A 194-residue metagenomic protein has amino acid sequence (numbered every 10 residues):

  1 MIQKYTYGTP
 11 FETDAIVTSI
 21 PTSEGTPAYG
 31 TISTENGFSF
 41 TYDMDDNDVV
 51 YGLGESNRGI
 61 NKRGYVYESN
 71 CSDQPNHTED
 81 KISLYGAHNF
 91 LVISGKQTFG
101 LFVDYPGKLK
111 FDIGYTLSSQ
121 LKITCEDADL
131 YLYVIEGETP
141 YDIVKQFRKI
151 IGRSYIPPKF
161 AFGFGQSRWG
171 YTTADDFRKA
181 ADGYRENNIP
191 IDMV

Functional and structural regions predicted by a protein language model:
M1-A161, R168-G170, A174, A181-E186: Catalytic and substrate-binding clefts that recognize carbohydrates or anionic sugar/phosphate headgroups
P190-V194: Aromatic- and carboxylate-enriched substrate-binding clefts and catalytic-loop regions of carbohydrate-active enzymes
